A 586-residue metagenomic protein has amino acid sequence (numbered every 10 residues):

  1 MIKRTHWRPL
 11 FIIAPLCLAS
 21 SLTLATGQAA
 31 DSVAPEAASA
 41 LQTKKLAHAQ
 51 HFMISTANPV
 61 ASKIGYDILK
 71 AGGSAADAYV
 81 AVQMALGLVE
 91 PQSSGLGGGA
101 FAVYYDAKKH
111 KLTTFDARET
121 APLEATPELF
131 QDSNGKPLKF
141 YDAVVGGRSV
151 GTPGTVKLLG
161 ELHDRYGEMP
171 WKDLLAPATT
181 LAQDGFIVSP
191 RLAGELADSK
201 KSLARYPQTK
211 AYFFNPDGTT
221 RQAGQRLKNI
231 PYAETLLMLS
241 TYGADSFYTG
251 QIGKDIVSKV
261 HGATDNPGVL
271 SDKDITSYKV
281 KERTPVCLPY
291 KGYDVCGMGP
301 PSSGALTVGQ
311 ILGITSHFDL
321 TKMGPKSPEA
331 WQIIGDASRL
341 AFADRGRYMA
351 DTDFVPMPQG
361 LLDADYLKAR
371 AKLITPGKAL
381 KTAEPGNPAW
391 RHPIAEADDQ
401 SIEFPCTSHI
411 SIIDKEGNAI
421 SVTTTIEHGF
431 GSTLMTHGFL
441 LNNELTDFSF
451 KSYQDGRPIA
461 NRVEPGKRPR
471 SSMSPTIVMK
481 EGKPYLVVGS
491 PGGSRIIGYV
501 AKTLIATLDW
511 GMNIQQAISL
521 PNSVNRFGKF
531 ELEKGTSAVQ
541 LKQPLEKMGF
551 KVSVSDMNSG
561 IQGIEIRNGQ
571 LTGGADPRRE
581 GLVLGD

Functional and structural regions predicted by a protein language model:
I2-A14: Bacterial N-terminal signal peptides that target proteins for export
F11-T23: Bacterial N-terminal signal peptides
A30-K63, D67, A75-G243, F247-T249 (+4 more regions): Noncatalytic scaffold domains of N-terminal-nucleophile
L88-G95, G99-T114, Q131, N266-S271 (+4 more regions): Active-site rim segments in enzyme catalytic domains, especially the processed small/beta chain of N-terminal
E282, F404-T407, S471-M473: Short, small/polar residue-rich loop motifs at catalytic or cofactor-binding pockets
H317-T425, D576: Internal maturation/activation junctions in enzymes
E416, G466-R468, V500, D509-D556: Extended C-terminal subregions enriched in glycine
